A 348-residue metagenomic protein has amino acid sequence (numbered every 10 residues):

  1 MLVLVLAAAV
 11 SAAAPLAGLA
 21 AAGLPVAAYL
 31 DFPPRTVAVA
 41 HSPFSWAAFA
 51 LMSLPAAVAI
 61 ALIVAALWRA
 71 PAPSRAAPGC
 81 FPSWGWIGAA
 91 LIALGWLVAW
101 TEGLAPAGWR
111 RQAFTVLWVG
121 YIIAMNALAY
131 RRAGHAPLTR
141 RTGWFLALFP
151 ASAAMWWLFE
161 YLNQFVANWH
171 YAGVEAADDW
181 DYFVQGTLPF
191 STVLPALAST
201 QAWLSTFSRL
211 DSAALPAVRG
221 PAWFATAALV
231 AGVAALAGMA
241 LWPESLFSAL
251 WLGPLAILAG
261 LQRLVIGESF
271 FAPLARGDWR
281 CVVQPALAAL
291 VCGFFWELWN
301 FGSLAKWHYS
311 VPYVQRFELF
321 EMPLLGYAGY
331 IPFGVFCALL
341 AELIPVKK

Functional and structural regions predicted by a protein language model:
M1-K348: Aromatic-rich, lipid-facing transmembrane alpha helices and their immediate juxtamembrane interface loops in integral
